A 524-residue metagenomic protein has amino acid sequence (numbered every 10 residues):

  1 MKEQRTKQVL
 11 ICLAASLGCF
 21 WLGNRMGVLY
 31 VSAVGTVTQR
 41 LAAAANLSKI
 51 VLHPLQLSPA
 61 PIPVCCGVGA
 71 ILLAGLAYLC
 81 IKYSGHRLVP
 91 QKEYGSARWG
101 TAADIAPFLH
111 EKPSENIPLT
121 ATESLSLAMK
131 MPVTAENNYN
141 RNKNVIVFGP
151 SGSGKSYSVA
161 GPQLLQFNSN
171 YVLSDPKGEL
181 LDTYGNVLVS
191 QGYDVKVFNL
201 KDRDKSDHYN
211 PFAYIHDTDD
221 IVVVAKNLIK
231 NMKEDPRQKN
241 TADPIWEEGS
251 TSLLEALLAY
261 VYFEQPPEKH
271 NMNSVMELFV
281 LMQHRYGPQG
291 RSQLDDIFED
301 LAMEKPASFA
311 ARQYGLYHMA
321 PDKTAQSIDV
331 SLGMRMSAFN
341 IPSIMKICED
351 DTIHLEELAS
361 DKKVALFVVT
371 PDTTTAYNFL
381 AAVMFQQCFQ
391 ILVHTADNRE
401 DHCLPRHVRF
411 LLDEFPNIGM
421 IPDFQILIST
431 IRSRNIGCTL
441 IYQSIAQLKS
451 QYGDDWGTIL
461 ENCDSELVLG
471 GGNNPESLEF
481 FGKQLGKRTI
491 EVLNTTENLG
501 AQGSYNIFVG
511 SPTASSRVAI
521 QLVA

Functional and structural regions predicted by a protein language model:
M1-S153, Y157-P162, D204, N498: Basic- and hydrophobic-enriched, low-structure N-terminal and domain-boundary segments that flank ATP-binding catalytic
G27, R141-I436, Q451-Y452: P-loop NTPase motor domains
A33-R40, L380-A382, F424-Q425, F481-G482: Composition- and surface-driven signal marking solvent-exposed, interaction-prone regions in large proteins
T101, N271, A524: Residue-level signal for threonine
N170-S174, V195-F198, G437-Y442, E466-G470 (+1 more regions): Short hydrophobic alpha-helical runs that function as membrane-insertion/retention elements
G178, N417, I445, N474-P475: Alpha-helix N-cap/helix-start and coil->helix boundary motif
K201-R203, S444, G472: Short, solvent-exposed coil/turn elements at secondary-structure transition points
T241, I245-T251, A256-A259, E356 (+3 more regions): P-loop NTPase motor core of the ASCE superfamily
